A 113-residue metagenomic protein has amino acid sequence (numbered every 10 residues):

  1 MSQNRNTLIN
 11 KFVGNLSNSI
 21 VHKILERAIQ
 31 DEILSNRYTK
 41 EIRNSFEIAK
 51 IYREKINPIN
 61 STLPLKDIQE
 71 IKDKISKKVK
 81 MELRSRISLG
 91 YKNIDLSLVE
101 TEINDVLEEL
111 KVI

Functional and structural regions predicted by a protein language model:
M1-I113: Surface/interface-facing alpha-helical segments and adjacent flexible terminal/loop regions used for partner/assembly
